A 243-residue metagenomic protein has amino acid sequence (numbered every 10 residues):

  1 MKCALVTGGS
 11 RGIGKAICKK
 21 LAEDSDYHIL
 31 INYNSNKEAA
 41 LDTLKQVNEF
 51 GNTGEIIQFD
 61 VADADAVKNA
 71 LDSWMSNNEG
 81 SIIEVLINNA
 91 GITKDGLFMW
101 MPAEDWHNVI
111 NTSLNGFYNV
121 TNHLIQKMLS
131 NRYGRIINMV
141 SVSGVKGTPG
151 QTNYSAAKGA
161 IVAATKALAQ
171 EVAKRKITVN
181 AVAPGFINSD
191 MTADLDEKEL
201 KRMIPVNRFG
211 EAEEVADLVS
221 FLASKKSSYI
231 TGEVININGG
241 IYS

Functional and structural regions predicted by a protein language model:
S10-G12: Conserved glycine-rich cofactor-binding loop
D26-D42: Conserved glycine-rich Rossmann-like NAD(P)H-binding loop of the short-chain dehydrogenase/reductase
L97-F98, D105-I110, L200: Substrate-binding pocket helix/loop in short-chain dehydrogenase/reductase
T121, A157, T165: Active-site helix of classical SDR
Q126, Q170-K174, S228: Alpha-helical segment proximal to the catalytic Tyr-Lys
Y133, E211-I237, I241-Y242: C-terminal substrate-recognition "lid" of short-chain dehydrogenase/reductases
S141: Residue(s) in the substrate-gating loop at a strand-loop-helix junction that position the organic substrate next
